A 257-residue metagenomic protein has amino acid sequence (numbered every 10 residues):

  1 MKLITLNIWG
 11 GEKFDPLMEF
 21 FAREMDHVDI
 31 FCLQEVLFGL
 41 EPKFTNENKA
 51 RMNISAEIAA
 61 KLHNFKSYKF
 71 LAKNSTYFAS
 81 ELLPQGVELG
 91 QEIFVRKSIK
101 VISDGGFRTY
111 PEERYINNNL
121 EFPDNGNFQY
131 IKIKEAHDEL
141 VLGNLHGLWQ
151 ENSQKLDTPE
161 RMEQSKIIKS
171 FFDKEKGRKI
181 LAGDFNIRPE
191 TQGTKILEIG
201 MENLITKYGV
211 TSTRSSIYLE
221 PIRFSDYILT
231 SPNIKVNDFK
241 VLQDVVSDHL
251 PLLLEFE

Functional and structural regions predicted by a protein language model:
M1-E88, D138, M162-K166: N-terminal, active-site-proximal structural segment of metallo-dependent hydrolase catalytic domains
K2-N7, F21-E47, F94, I131 (+4 more regions): Active-site beta-strand/loop signature of hydrolases that rely on acidic residues for catalysis
W9, V36-L37, K73, K100 (+4 more regions): Catalytic metal-binding/acid-base residues of hydrolase active sites
D15, N46-M52, N64-V95, K174-K176 (+1 more regions): Active site of divalent-metal-dependent phosphoester/diester hydrolases
G39-F44, T76-E81, R114-Y115, Q150-Q154 (+1 more regions): A short acidic, helix-capping loop that chelates divalent metal ions and anchors anionic groups
P42, G106-E121, G147-P159: Surface-exposed cleft-lining segments at the edges of enzyme active sites
K97-L140: Active-site catalytic loop in hydrolytic enzyme cores
L156-Q164, K195-I199: Short, surface-exposed, charged loop/turn segments at secondary-structure junctions
